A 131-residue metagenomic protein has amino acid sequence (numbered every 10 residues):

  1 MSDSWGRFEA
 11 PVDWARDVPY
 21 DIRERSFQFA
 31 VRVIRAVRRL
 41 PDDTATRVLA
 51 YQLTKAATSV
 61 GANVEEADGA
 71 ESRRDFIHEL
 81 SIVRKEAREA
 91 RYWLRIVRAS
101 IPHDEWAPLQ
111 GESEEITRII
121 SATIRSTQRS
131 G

Functional and structural regions predicted by a protein language model:
M1-G131: Short, C-terminally biased terminal segments at protein or domain edges
